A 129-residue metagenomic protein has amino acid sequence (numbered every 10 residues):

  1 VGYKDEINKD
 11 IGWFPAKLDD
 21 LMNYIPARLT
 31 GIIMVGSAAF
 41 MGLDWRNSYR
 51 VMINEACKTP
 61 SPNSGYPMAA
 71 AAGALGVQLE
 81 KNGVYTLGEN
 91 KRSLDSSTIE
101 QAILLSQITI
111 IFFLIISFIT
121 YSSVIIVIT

Functional and structural regions predicted by a protein language model:
G2-T129: Hydrophobic alpha-helical transmembrane segments
